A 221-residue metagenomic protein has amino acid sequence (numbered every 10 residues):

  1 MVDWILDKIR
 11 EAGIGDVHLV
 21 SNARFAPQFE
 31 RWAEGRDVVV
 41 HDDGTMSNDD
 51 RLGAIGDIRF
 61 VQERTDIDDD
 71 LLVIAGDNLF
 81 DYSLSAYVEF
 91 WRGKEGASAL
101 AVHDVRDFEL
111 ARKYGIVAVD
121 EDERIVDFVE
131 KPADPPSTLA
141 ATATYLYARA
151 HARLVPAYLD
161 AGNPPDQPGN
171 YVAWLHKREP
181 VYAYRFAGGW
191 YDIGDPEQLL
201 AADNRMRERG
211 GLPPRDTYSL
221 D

Functional and structural regions predicted by a protein language model:
M1-I74, L79, L84-A86, L212: Conserved N-terminal catalytic core of the sugar/cofactor nucleotidyltransferase
V20, H41-T45, A101, K131 (+1 more regions): Conserved beta-strand termini and adjacent loop/short-helix elements that scaffold enzyme active sites in alpha/beta
R36, D68, K94-E95, R178-E179: Structured helix-beta-strand junction loops
T45-D50, F108, D134, W190-D192: A short acidic, often aromatic-flanked loop/helix-cap motif at beta-alpha or helix-coil junctions that lines enzyme
L52-F60, K113-I116, E197-A201: Short, surface-exposed amphipathic charged segments that create phosphate/polyanion-binding patches used for binding
L79, S85-R92, E121-D192, P196-L220: Catalytic-core segments of class I nucleotidyltransferases/pyrophosphorylases that form NMP-activated intermediates
Y82-A111: Conserved donor-nucleotide/metal-binding helix-loop-beta segment in metal-dependent transferases, i.e., the alpha-helix
A111-I125: Conserved catalytic core of nucleotide-sugar-dependent glycosyltransferases
